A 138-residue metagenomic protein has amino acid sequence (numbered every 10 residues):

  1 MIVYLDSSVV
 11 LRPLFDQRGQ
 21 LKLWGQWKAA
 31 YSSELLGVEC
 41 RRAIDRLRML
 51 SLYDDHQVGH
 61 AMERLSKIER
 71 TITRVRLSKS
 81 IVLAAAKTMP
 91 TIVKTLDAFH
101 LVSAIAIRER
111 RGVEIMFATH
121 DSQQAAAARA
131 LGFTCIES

Functional and structural regions predicted by a protein language model:
M1, W27-A30, R70-T73, R111-M116: Short active-site oxyanion
M1-V38, L47-G59: Short, well-structured N-terminal submotif of metal-dependent ribonuclease cores
I2, A106-S138: Acidic, PIN/NYN-like endoribonuclease modules and their adjacent C-terminal/linker elements
L5, S32, R76, T95-A98 (+1 more regions): Short beta-strand scaffold positions
V10, L36, I81, H100 (+1 more regions): Alpha-helix capping/helix-boundary segments
Q26-A30, K87-V93: A short glycine/serine-rich beta->alpha loop
E63-T91, A98-S103: Acidic catalytic patch
